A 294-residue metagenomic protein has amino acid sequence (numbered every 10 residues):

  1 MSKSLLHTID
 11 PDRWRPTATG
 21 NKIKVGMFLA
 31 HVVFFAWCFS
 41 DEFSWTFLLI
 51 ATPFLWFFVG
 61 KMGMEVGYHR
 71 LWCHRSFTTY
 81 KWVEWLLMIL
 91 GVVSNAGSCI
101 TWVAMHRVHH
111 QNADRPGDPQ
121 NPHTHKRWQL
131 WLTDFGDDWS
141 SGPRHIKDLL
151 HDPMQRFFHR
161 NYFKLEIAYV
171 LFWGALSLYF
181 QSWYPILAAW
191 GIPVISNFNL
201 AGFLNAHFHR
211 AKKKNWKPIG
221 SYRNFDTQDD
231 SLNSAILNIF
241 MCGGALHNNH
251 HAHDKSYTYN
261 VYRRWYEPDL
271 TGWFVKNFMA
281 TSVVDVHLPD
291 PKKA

Functional and structural regions predicted by a protein language model:
M1-F203, H207, K255-A294: Non-catalytic, topology-defining segments of multipass membrane proteins
H106, H247-N248: Short linear functional motifs
W131-L132, H209, F240, H247: Bulky hydrophobic/aromatic "packing anchor" residues in well-ordered structure
L149-R156, N215-L246, H253: Active-site-proximal inter-transmembrane loops
H207-H209, K213-K214: Membrane-interfacial segments at transmembrane helix termini in multi-pass membrane proteins
